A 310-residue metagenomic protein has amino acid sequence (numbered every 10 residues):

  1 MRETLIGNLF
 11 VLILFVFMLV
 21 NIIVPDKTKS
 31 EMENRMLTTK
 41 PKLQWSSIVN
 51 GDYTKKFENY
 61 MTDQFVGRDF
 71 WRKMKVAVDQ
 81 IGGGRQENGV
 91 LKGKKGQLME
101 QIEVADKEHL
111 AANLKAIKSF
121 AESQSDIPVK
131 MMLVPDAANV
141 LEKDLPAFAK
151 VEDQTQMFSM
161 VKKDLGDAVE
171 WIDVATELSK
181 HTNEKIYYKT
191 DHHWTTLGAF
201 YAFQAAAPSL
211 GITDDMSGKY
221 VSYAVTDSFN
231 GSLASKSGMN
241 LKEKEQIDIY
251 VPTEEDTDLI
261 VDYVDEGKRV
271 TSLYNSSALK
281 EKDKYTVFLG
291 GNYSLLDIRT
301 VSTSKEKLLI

Functional and structural regions predicted by a protein language model:
M1-I310: Extracellular glycan-modifying ectodomains
